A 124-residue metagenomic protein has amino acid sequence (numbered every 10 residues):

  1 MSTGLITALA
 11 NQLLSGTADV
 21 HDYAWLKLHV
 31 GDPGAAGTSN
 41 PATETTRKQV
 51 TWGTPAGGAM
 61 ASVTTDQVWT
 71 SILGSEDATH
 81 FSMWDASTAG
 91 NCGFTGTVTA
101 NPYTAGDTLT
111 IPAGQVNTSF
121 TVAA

Functional and structural regions predicted by a protein language model:
M1-F81, D85-A124: Small cysteine-rich, disulfide-bonded extracellular modules of the LU/uPAR three-finger superfamily and closely related
